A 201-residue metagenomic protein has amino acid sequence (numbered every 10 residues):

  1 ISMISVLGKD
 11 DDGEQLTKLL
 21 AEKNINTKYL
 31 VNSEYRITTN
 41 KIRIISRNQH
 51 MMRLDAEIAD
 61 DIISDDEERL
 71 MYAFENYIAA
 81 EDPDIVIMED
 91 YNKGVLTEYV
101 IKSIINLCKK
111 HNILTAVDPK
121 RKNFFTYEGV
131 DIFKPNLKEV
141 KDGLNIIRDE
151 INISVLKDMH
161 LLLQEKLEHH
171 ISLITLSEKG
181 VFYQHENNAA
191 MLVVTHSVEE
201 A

Functional and structural regions predicted by a protein language model:
I1-N40: Substrate-binding N-lobe of the ribokinase-like
S2-L7, A116-D118, P135: Short internal beta-strands
I4, L54-D55, D84-Y91, D118: Short beta-strands and strand-loop turn motifs
K28-R36, R43-D82: Conserved phosphate-binding/catalytic loop of the ribokinase/pfkB sugar-kinase fold
N40, Q49, K179-V181: Change "...and in nucleic-acid phosphodiester-cleaving endonucleases..." to "...and in nucleic-acid processing enzymes
I44-I45, V130-K138: Non-cysteine beta-strand/loop elements that form the S-adenosyl-L-methionine
A73, D82, E89, E98-G129 (+2 more regions): Conserved phosphate-binding/catalytic region of the ribokinase-like
